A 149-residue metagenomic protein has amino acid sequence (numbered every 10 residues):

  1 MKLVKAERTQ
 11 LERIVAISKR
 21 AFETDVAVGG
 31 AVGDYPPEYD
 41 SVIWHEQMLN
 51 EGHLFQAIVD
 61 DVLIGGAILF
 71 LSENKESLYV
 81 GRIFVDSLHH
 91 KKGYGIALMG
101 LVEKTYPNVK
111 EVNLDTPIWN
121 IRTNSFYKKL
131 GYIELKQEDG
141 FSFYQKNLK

Functional and structural regions predicted by a protein language model:
K2-A16: A short beta-loop-alpha structural element at the N-terminal edge of CoA-dependent acyl/N-acetyltransferase catalytic
A6, I83-V85, T116: Hydrophobic adenine-recognition pocket in adenosine-nucleotide-binding enzymes
K19-W44: Conserved GNAT-fold acetyl-CoA-binding loop/helix
V42-Q56: A short helix-loop-beta-strand connector motif used in the catalytic cores of GNAT acetyltransferases and, in some
Q56, V62-L71, S77-Y79, F84: Conserved beta-strand in the GNAT
R82-V85, K91-K104, S125, K129: Conserved acetyl-CoA-binding loop-helix of GNAT-fold acetyltransferases
M99, T105-I118: Conserved GNAT acetyl-CoA-binding A-motif
N113-P117, N124, K128-K146: Conserved catalytic-core motifs of GNAT/GCN5-like acyltransferases
